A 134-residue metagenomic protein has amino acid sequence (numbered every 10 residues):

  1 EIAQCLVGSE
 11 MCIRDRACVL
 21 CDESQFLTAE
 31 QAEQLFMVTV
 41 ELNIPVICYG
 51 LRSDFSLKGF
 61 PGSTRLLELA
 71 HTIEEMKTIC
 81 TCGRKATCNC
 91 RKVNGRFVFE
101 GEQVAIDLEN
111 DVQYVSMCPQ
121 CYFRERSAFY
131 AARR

Functional and structural regions predicted by a protein language model:
E1-G8, C12-I13: Single conserved hydrophobic/aromatic residue that forms the stacking wall/gate of nucleotide- or nucleobase-binding
Q4, R16-V19, R65: Generic secretory/membrane-interface signal
D15-L27: Conserved P-loop NTPase "ATPase switch" module shared by AAA+ and STAND
Q25-R134: Replace "adjacent to P-loop NTPase cores in ATP/GTP-dependent enzymes" with "adjacent to NTP-binding cores
